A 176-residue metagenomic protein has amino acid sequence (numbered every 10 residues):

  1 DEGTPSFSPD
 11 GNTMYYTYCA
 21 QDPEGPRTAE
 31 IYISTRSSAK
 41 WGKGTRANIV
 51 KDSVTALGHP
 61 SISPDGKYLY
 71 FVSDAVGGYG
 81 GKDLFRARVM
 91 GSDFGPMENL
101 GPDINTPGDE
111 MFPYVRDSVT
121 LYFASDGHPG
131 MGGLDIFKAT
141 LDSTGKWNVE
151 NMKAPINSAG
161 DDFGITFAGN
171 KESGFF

Functional and structural regions predicted by a protein language model:
D1-F176: Short, conserved micro-motifs composed of acidic
